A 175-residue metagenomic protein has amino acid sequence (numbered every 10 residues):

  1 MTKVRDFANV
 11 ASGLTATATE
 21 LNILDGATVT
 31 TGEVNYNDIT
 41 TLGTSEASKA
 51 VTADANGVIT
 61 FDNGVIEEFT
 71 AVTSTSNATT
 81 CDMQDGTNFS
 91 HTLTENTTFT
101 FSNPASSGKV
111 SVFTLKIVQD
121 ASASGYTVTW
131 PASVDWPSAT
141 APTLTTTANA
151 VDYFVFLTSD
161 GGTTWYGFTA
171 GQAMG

Functional and structural regions predicted by a protein language model:
M1-I66: Fibrous stalk/shaft segments of extracellular and virion attachment machinery
S12, T19, K49, G57 (+4 more regions): The right-handed parallel beta-helix/beta-solenoid scaffold, focusing on the short coil/turn and N-cap positions
G43, S48, S76-A78, V110: Glycine-centered loop/turn motifs
T44, T52, T73-S74, P137 (+1 more regions): Short solvent-exposed loop/turn micro-motifs enriched in small/polar/acidic residues
A47, A55, D85, A150-D152: A generic structural signal for well-ordered coil/turn residues at beta-strand boundaries that shape enzyme active-site
A50, A78-T80, V155: Short, surface-exposed charged micro-motifs
D62-G86: Extracellular beta-solenoid/beta-roll
T92-G175: Acidic, glycine/polar-enriched metal-coordinating patches/loops that mediate binding to polyanionic ligands
